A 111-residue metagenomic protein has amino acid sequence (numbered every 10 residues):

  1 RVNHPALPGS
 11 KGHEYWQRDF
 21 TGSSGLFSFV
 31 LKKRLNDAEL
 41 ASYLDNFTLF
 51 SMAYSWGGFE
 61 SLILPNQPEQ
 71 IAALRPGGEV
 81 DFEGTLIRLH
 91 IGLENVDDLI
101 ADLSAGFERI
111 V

Functional and structural regions predicted by a protein language model:
R1-T48, M52-F59, I71-D81: Conserved small-domain helix->loop->beta segment predominantly found in fold-type I
K33-L35, S42, S61-V111: PLP-dependent enzyme catalytic core of the Aspartate aminotransferase-like
